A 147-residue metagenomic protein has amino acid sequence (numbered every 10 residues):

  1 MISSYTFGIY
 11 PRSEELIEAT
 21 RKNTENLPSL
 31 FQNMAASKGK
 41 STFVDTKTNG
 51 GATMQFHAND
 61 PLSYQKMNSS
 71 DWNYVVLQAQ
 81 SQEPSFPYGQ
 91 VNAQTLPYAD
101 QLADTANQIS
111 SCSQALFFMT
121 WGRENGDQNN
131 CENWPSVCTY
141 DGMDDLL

Functional and structural regions predicted by a protein language model:
I2-F7: Short polar catalytic/cofactor-binding loops
G8-D100, S111: Conserved SGNH/GDSL esterase-like catalytic core that processes O-acyl groups on lipids and polysaccharides
S85, N125-G126: Short, solvent-exposed loop/turn segments at secondary-structure junctions
Y98, L102, M143-L146: Internal, well-ordered alpha-helical segments in soluble enzyme and binding-protein domains
D104-A115: A short helix->loop->beta-strand "cap" motif at the edges of active sites that frequently abuts
M119-E124: Short beta-alpha junction loops
D127-L147: Substrate-gating cap/lid alpha-helix
